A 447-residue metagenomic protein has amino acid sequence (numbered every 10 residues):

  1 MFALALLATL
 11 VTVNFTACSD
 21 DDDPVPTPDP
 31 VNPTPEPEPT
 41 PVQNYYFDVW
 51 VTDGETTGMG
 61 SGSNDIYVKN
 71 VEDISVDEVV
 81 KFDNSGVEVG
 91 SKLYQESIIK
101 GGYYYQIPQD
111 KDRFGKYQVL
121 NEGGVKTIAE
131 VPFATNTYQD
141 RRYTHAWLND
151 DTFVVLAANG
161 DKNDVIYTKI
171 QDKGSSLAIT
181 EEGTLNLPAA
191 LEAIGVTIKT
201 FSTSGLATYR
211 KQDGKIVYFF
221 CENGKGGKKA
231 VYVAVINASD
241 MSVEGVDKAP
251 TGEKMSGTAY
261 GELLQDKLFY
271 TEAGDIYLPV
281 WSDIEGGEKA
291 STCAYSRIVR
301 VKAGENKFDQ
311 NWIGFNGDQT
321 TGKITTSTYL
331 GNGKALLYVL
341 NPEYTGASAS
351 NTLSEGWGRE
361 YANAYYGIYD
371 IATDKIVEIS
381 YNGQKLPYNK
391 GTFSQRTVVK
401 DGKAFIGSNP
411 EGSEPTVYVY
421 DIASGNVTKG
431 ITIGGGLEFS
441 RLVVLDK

Functional and structural regions predicted by a protein language model:
M1-F47: Bacterial Sec-dependent N-terminal signal peptides
Q43-E55, I99-Q109, D150-N159, G214-C221 (+3 more regions): Short beta-strand elements that form the blades of beta-propeller/WD-repeat-like and other beta-sheet-rich scaffold
S61-S176: Post-signal peptide N-terminal segment of secreted/secretory-pathway proteins
S63-E72, V165-A178, K228-V243, S291-N306 (+2 more regions): Beta-propeller blade signature
S75-V87, G124-N136, S176-G195, V243-E253 (+3 more regions): Beta-propeller fold detector
V87-I99, T135-W147, K199-T208, K254-L268 (+3 more regions): Repeated scaffold domains used in trafficking and secretory/extracellular systems, primarily beta-propellers
V196-S350: Acidic, serine/threonine- and glycine-rich low-complexity intrinsically disordered segments that serve as flexible
E305-S413: Intrinsically disordered, low-complexity segments enriched in Gly and acidic/Ser/Thr residues that form flexible
